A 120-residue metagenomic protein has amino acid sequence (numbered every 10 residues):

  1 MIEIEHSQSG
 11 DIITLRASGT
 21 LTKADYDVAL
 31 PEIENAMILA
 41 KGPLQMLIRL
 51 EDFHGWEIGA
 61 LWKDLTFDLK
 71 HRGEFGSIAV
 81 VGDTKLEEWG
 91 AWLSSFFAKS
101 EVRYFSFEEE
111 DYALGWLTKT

Functional and structural regions predicted by a protein language model:
M1-T120: Amphipathic, Lys/Arg-enriched alpha-helical "gate/interface" segment within cytosolic domains that mediates
